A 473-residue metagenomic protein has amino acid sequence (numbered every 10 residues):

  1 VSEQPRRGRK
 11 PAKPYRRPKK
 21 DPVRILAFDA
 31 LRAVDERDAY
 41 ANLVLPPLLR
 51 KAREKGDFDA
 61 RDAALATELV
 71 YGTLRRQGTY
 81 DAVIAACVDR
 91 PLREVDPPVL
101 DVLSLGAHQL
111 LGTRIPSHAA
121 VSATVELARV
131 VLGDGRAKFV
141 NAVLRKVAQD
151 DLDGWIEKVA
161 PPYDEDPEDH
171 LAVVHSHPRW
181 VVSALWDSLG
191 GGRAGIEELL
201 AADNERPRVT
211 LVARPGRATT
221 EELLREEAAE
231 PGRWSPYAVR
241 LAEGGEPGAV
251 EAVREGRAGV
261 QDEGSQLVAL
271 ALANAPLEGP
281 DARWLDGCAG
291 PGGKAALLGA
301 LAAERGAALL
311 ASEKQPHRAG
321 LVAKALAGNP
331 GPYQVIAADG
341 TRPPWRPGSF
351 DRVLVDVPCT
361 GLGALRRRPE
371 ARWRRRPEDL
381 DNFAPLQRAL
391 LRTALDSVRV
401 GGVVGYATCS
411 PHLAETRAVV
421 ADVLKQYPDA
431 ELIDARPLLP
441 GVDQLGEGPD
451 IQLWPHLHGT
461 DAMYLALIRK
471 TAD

Functional and structural regions predicted by a protein language model:
V1-D473: S-adenosylmethionine
